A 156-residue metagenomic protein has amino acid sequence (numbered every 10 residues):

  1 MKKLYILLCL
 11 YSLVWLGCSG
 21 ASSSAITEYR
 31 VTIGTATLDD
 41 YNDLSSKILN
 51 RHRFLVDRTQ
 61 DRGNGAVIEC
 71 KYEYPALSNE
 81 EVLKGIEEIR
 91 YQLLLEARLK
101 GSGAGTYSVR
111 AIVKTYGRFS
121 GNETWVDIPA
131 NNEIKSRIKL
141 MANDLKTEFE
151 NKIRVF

Functional and structural regions predicted by a protein language model:
M1-L4: Positively charged n-region of N-terminal signal peptides that target proteins for export
I6-L10: Sec-dependent N-terminal signal peptides
V14-G17: C-terminal motif of bacterial Sec signal peptides marking the signal peptidase cleavage site
S19-F156: Ser/Thr-rich, low-complexity intrinsically disordered terminal regions
